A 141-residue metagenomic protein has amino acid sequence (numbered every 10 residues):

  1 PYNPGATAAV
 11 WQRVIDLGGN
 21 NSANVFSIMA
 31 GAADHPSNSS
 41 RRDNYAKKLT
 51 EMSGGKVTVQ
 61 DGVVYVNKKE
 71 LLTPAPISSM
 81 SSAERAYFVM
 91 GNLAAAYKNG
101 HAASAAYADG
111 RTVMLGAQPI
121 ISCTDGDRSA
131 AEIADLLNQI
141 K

Functional and structural regions predicted by a protein language model:
Y2-A86, M90: C-terminal capping/extension segments of zinc metalloprotease domains
T50, G54-K141: N-terminal membrane topogenic module
